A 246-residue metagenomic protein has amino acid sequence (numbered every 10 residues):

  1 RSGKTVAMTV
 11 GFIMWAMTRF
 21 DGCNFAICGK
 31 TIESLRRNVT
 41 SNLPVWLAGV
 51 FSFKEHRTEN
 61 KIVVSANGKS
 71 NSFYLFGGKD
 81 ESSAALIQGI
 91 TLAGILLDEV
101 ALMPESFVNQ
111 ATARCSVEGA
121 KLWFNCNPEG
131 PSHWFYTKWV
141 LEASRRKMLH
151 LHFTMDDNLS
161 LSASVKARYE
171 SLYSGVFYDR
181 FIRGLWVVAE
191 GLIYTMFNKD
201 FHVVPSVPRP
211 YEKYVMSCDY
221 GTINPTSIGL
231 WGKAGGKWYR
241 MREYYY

Functional and structural regions predicted by a protein language model:
R1-K61, Y136-T137: Conserved P-loop
G3, L35, L102-P104, P131-S132 (+1 more regions): Catalytic P-loop NTPase motifs of RecA-like helicase/translocase cores
S34-A93, W186: Inter-Walker segment of RecA-like/P-loop motor cores
D98-E99: Walker B catalytic acidic pair
L102-L172: ASCE P-loop NTPase helicase motor core
N158-C218: ATPase catalytic-site recognition across NTP-hydrolyzing enzymes
M216-T226: Short acidic, Gly/Ser-rich segments with clustered Asp/Glu that frequently serve as metal-coordination loops in enzyme
L230-Y246: Nucleic-acid-processing active sites and adjacent nucleic-acid-binding tracks, predominantly divalent metal-dependent
